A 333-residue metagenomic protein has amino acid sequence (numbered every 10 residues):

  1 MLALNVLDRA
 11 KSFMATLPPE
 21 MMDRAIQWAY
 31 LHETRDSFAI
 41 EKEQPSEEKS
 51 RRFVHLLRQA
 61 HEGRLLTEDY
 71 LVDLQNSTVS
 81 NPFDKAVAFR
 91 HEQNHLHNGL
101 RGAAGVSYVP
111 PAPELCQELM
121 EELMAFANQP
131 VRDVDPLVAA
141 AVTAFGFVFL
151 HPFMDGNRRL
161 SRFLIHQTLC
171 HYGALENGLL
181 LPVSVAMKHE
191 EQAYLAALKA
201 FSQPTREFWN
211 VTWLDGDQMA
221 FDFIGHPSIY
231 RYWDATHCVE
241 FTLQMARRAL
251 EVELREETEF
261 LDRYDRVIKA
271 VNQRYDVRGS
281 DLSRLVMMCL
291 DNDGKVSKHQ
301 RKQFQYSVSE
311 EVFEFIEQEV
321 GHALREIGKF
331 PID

Functional and structural regions predicted by a protein language model:
M1-D333: FIC/Doc superfamily catalytic core
